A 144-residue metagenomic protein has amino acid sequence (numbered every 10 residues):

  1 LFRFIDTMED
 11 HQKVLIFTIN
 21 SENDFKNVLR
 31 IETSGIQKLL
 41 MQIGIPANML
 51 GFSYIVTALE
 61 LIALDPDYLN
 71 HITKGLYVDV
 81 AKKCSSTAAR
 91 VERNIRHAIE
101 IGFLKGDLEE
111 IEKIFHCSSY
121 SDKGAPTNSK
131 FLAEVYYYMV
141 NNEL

Functional and structural regions predicted by a protein language model:
L1-N27: N-terminal regulatory/sensing modules of transcriptional regulators
F2-I5, L59, I95, Y136: A generic alpha-helix structural signal
T7-D10, N20-S21, E32-S34, D65 (+1 more regions): Serine/threonine-rich low-complexity intrinsically disordered regions
D10, M41, I45, E60 (+4 more regions): Generic surface-pattern signal
H11-V14, P46, Y68, L108: A general structural signal for well-ordered secondary-structure junctions
N20-N23, N27, N48, N70 (+3 more regions): Detector for Asparagine
L29-I95, I99-F103: C-terminal output/effector regions of signal-responsive regulators
T73, K82-C84, R93-R96, E100-L144: C-terminal engagement/docking regions of AAA+ P-loop ATPases
